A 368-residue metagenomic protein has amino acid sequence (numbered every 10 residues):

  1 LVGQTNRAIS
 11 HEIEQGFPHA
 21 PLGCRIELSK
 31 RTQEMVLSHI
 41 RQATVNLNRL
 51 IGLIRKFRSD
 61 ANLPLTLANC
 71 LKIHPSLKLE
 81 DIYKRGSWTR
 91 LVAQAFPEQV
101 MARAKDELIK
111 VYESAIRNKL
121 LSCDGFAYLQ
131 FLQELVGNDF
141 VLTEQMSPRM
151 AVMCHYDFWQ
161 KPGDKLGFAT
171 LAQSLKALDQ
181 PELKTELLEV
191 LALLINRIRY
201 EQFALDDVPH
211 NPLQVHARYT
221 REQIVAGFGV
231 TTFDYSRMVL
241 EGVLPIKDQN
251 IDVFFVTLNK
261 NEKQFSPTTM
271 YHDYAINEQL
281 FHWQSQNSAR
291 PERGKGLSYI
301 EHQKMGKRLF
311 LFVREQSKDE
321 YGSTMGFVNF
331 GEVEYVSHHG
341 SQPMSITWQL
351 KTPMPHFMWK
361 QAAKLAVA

Functional and structural regions predicted by a protein language model:
L1, K165-E182, N329-S337, Q342: Extended, hydrophobic interaction surfaces within ordered domains
V2-F131: Long, largely alpha-helical accessory region at the distal end of helicase-like NTP-driven motors
N6-R7, Q316-K318, H339: Conserved nucleotide-binding/hydrolysis micro-motifs of P-loop NTPases
R7, S298-I300, Y335: Short, electropositive, low-hydrophobicity segments enriched in small/polar residues
E80, F96-G163, Q173-L187, I195: Long, leucine/valine-rich, helix-dominated scaffolding and oligomerization segments
K84, R90-R117, L121, G125 (+1 more regions): Acidic, glycine-rich low-complexity segments with interspersed aromatic residues
P148-V253, T257-N261: Charge-dense, extended regions
E320-A368: Compact mixed alphabeta submodule
